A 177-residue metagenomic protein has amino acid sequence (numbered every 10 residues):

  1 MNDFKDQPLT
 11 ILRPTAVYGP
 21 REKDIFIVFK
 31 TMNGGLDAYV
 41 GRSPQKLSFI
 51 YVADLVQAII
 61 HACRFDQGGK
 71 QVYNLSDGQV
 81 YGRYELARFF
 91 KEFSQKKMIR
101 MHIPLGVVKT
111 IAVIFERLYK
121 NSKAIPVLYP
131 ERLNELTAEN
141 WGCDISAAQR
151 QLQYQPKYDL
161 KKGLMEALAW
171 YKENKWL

Functional and structural regions predicted by a protein language model:
M1-T10: Active-site Tyr-X1-5-Lys
R13-P14, Y18: Conserved SDR Rossmann-fold cofactor-binding beta-strand/turn motif
E22-I27, G41-R64, K70-N74: Substrate-positioning beta->alpha
I27-F49, K97-N140: Alpha-helical membrane-targeting segments
T31, F65-D66, F93, W170-L177: Generic structural signal for alpha-helix termini and adjacent loop/cap motifs
L47-A53, Y81, C143, Y158: Residue-level signal for the nucleotide or nucleotide-sugar donor/cofactor binding architecture
H61, F65-V127, I145, M165-E166: Mid/C-terminal beta-alpha module of Rossmann-like enzyme folds, strongest in SDR-family dehydrogenases/epimerases
C143-Q151, Q155, D159-L177: Amphipathic terminal alpha-helices
